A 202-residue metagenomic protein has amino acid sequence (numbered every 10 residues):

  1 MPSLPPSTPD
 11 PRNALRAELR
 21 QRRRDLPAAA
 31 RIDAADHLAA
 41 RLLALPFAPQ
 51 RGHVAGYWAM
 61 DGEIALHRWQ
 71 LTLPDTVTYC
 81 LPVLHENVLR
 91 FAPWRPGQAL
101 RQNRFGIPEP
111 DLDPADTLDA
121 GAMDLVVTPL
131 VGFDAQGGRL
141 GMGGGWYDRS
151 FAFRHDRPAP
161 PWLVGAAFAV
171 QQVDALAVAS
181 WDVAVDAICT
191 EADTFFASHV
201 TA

Functional and structural regions predicted by a protein language model:
M1-D10, A14, Q21, D75-T76 (+4 more regions): Surface-exposed, charge/polar-rich loops and edge strands
P2-A122: N-terminal active-site beta-alpha-beta segment that forms phosphate/nucleotide-binding and substrate-recognition loops
A59-G62, V131-A135: Short glycine-rich anion-binding loops that position phosphate/pyrophosphate groups of nucleotides and phosphorylated
N87-P93, G138-L140, L163: Short, well-ordered strand-loop elements centered on a beta-strand within folded domains, enriched for acidic residues
